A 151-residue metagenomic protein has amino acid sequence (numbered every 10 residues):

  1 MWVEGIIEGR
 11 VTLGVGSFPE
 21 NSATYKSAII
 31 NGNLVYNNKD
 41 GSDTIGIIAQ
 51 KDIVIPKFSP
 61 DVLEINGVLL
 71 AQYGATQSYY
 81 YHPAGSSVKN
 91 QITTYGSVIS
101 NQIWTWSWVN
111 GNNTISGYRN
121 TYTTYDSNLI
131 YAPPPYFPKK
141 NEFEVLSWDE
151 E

Functional and structural regions predicted by a protein language model:
M1, I7-E8, F18-I30, L34-Y36 (+3 more regions): Extracellular beta-strand scaffolds
M1-W2, I45: Low-complexity, acidic interaction segments enriched in glycine
E4, E8-R10, S42, N66: A general structural motif
L13: Conserved hydrophobic/aromatic pocket- or pore-lining residues that grip, position, or stack substrates in active sites
K39-E151: Predominantly polar beta-repeat domains that present long G/T/S/D/N-rich surfaces used to bind, process, or adhere
